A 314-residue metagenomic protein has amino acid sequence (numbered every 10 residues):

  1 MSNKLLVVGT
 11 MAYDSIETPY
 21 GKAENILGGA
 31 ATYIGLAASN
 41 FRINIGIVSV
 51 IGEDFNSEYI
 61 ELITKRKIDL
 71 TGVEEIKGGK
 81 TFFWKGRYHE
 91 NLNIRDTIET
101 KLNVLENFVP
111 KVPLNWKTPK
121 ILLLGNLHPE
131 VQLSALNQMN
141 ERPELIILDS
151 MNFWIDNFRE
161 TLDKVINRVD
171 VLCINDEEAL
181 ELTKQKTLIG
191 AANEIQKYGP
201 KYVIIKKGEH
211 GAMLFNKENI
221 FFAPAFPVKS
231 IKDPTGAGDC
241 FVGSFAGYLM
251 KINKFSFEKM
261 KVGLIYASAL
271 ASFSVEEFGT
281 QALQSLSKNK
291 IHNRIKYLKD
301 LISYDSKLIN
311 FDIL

Functional and structural regions predicted by a protein language model:
M1-L6: Extreme N-terminal starter segment of soluble prokaryotic enzymes
Y13-N25, R42-L123, N137-P143, H292-L314: Conserved N-terminal subdomain of the carbohydrate kinase-like
G21-L36: Short catalytic helix/loop segments, enriched in acidic residues and glycine and frequently bearing histidine
G35-N44, Y248-M250: Alpha-helix C-terminal capping segments
L36, W84-R87, G211-F215: Short beta-strand scaffold segments in enzyme catalytic cores
A38, N175, G238: Short, conserved phosphate/pyrophosphate- and ester-handling motifs at nucleotide-, phospho-/glycolipid
N140-E144, F153-F222: Conserved phosphate/ATP/ADP-binding segment of small-molecule kinases
L188-L314: Conserved phosphate-binding/catalytic region of the ribokinase-like
